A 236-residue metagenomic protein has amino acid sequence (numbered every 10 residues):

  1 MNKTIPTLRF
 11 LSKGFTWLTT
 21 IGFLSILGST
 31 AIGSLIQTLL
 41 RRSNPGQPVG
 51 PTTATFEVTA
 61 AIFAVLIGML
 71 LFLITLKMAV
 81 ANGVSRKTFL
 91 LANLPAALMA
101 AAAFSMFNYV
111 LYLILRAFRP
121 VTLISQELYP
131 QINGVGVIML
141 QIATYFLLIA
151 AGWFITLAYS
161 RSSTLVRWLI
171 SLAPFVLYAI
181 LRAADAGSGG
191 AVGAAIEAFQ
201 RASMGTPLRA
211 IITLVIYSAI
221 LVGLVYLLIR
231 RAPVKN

Functional and structural regions predicted by a protein language model:
M1-V49, A184-N236: Hydrophobic alpha-helical transmembrane segments
R9, K13-W17, I21, K87 (+2 more regions): Alpha-helical transmembrane segments of multi-pass membrane proteins
G33-V58, A96-S162: Secretory targeting signals
P51-F72: Long, hydrophobic alpha-helical segments
T59-V65, I132-L148, T206-I220: Hydrophobic alpha-helical transmembrane segments
I67-R86: Transmembrane helix boundary and interhelical loop/hinge segments in multi-pass membrane proteins
V80, V84-T88, T156-V166: Membrane-interface helix-boundary motifs at transmembrane edges
F107, T164-Y178: Central hydrophobic cores of alpha-helical transmembrane segments in multi-pass integral membrane proteins
